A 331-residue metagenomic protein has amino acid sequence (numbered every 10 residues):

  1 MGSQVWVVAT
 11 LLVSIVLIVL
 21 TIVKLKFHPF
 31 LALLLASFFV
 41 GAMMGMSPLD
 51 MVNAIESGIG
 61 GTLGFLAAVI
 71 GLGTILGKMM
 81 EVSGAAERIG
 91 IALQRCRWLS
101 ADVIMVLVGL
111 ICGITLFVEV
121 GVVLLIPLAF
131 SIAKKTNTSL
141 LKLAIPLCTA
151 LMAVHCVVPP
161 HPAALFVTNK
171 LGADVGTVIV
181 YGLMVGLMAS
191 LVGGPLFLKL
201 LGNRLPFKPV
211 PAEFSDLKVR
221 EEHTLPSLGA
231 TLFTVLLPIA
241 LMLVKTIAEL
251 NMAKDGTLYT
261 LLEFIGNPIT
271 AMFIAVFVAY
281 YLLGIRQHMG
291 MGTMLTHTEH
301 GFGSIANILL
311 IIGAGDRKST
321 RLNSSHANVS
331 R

Functional and structural regions predicted by a protein language model:
G2-V5, V180-H297: Long, contiguous bundles of hydrophobic transmembrane helices that form the permeation core of multi-pass
V7-V19, K26-M44, A67-L72, T231-I239 (+3 more regions): Hydrophobic mid-bilayer segments of alpha-helices in multi-pass membrane transport proteins, especially secondary
I15, S37-F38, L110, G186-S190: Residue-level recognition of pore/gate-forming positions within transmembrane alpha-helices of multi-pass
V19, V23, G41-G45, I114 (+1 more regions): Membrane-embedded alpha-helical segments of multi-pass transporters/permeases
V19-K26, S47-D50, M252: Short, hydrophobic transmembrane alpha-helix segments
L20-L31, K134-K142: Membrane-helix interface "capping/anchor" motifs
P48-K135, H288-S325, R331: Membrane-embedded alpha-helical segments and adjacent helix-loop junctions characteristic of multi-pass solute
L99-I114, T136-C156, D174-M188: Alpha-helical transmembrane segments of multi-pass membrane proteins
